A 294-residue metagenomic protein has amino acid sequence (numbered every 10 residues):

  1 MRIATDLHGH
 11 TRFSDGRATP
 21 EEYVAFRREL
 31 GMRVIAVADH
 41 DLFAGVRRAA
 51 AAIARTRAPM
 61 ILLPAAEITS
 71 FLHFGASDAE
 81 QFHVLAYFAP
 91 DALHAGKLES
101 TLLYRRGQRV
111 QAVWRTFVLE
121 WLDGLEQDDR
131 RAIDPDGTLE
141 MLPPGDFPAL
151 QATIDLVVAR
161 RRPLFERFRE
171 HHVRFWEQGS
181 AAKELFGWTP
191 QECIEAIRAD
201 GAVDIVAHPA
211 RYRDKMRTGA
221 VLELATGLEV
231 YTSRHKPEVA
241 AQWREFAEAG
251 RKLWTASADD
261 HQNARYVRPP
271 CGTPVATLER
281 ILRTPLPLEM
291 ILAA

Functional and structural regions predicted by a protein language model:
M1-Q81, H172-E184, I194-I197, G201-V206 (+3 more regions): An N-terminally biased module of ancient metal coordination in phosphate/nucleic-acid-related enzymes
A52-A220: Extended substrate/RNA-proximal surfaces in nucleic-acid metabolism proteins
A149, P270-E279: Helix N-cap / beta->alpha transition motif
R280-A294: A short, conserved beta-to-alpha structural element at the edge of catalytic cores that scaffolds binding
